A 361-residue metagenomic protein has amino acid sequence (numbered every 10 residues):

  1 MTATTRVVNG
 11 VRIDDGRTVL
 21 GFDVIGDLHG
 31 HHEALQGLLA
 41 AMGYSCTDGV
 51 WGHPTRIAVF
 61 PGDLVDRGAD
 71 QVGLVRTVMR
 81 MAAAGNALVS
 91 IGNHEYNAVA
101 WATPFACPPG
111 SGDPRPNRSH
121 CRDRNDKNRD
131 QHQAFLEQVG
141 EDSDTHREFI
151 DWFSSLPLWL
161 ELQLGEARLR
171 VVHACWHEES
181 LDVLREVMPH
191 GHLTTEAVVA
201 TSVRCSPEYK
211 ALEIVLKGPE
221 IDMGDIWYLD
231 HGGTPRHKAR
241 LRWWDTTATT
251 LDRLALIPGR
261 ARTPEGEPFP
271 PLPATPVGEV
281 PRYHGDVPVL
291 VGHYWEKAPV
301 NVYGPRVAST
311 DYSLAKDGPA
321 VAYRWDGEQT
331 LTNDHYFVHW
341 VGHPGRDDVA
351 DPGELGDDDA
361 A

Functional and structural regions predicted by a protein language model:
M1-T77: N-terminal active-site segment of His-dependent metallophosphoesterases
V8-T18, V50-W51, R76-A83, L160-G165 (+2 more regions): A short acidic-Thr-Gly-centered motif at the start of a beta-strand
G21-H29, L169-C175, A308-T310: Active-site-proximal beta-strand elements of phosphoester/diester hydrolases
V24, A58-F60, V89-S90, R170 (+2 more regions): Residue-level marker for buried hydrophobic side chains located in beta-strands that build the well-ordered beta-sheet
D27, D63, G92-N93, F153 (+3 more regions): Divalent metal-coordination and catalytic microenvironments
H31-H32, D66-A69, E95-V99, E296-V300 (+1 more regions): Active-site environment of divalent metal-dependent phosphoester hydrolases
G68-V75, R80-I221: Active-site neighborhood of divalent metal-dependent phosphoester bond hydrolases
H190-A361: Acidic, His/Gly-rich catalytic cores of divalent-metal-dependent hydrolytic chemistry
